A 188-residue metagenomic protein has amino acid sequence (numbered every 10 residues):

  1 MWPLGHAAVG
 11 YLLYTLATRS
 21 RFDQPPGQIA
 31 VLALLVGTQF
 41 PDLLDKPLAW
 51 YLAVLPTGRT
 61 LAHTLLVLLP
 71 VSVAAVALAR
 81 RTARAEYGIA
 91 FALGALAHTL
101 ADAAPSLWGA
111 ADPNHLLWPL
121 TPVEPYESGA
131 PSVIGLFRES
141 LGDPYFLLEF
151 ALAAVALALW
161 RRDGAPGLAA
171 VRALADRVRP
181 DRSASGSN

Functional and structural regions predicted by a protein language model:
M1-N188: N-terminal membrane-targeting hydrophobic helices
